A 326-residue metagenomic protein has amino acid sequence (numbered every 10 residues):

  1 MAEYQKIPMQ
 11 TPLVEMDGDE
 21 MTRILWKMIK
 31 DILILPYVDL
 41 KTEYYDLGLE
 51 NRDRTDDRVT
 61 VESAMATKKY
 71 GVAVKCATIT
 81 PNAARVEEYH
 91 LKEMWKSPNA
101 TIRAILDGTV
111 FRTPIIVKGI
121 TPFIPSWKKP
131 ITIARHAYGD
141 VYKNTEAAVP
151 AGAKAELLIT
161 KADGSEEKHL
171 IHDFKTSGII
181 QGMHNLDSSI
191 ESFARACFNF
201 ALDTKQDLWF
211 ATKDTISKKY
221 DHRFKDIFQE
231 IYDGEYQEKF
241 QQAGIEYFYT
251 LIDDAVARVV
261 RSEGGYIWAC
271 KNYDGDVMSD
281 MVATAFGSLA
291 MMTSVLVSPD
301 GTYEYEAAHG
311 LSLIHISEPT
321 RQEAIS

Functional and structural regions predicted by a protein language model:
Q5-T11, M21-W26, K30-D56, A64-T67: N-terminal alpha-helical transmembrane segments of multi-pass membrane transport and channel/translocase proteins
Q10-M28, I159-D163, H169-T250: Glycine-rich phosphate/diphosphate-binding loop of Rossmann-like nucleotide-binding domains
L25-K27, R85-Y89, K143-A147, K219-F224 (+2 more regions): Short acidic, glycine/serine/threonine-rich loops at helix termini
E50-E166, Y273-V277: N-terminal glycine-rich phosphate/adenylate-binding segment common to multiple enzyme folds
R54-V59, K218-F228, V260-Y266, Y273 (+1 more regions): Short glycine/threonine-rich loop-to-helix capping motif typified by GTGT followed within a few residues by an Asp-Pro
T67-T80, E238-A307: Glycine-rich phosphate-binding loop
Y305-L313, S317: The feature captures the short pre-catalytic strand/loop hairpin that immediately precedes and shapes the active-site
I314-S326: Single conserved hydrophobic/aromatic residue that forms the stacking wall/gate of nucleotide- or nucleobase-binding
